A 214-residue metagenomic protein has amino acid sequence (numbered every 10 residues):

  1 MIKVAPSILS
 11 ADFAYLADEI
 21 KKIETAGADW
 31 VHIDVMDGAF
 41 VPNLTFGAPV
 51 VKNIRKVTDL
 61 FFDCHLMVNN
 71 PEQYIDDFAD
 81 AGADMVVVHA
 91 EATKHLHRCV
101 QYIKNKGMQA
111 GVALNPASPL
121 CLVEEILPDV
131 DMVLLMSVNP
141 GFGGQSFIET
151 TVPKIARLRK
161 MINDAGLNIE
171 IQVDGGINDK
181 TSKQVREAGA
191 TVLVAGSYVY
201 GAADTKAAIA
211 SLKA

Functional and structural regions predicted by a protein language model:
M1-V87, E91-H95, Y102, A110 (+7 more regions): Conserved N-terminal beta1-alpha1 strand-loop-helix module at the mouth
T58, K106, A165-L167: Helix C-cap/helix->beta junction micro-motif
A83-E91, R186-A195: Short, electropositive alpha-helical surface patch
E91-T93, N115-A117, V138-G141, S197-Y200: Short, acidic/turn-prone active-site loops that include or flank metal/cofactor- and phosphate-binding residues
V100-Y102, S118: Predominantly soluble domains enriched in secretory-pathway, periplasmic, or organellar proteins
V112, V173, V194-A195, G201: Hydrophobic residues in well-ordered beta-strands that form the structural core
A117-P119, N178: Short acidic loop-to-helix transition motifs that present clustered carboxylates
N139, S146-V192: Active-site/ligand-binding-proximal alpha/beta "capping" segment
